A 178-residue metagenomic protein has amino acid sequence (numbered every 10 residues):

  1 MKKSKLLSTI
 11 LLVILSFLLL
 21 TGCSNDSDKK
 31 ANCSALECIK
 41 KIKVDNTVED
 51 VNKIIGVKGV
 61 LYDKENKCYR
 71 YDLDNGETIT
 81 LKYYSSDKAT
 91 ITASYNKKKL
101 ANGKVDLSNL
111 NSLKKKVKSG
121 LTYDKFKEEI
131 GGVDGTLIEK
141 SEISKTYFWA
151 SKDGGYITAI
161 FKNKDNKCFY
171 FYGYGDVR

Functional and structural regions predicted by a protein language model:
M1-I10: Bacterial N-terminal signal peptides that target proteins for export
L18-G22: C-terminal motif of bacterial Sec signal peptides marking the signal peptidase cleavage site
S24-D26: Bacterial signal peptide processing site
K30-K53: Post-signal peptide N-terminal segment of mature Sec-exported envelope proteins
A35-I42, N109-V117, T146: Second-shell loop/turn segments in exported
N46-T90, S119-R178: A cross-family detector of function-defining hotspots
L100-S112: Surface-exposed beta-loop interaction hotspot
